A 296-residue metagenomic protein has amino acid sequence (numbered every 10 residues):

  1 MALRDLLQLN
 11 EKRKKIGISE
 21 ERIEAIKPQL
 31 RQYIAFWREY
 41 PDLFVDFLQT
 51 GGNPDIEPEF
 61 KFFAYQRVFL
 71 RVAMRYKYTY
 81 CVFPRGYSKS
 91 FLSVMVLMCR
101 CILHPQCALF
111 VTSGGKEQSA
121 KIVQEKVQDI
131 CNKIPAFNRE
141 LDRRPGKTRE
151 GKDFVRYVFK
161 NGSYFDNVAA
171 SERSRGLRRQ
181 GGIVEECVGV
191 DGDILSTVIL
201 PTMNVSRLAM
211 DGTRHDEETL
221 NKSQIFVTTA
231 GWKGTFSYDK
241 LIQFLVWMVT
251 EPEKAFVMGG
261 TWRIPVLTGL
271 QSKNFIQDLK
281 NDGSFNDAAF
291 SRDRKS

Functional and structural regions predicted by a protein language model:
A2-K295: Phosphate/NTP-binding elements of NTP-utilizing enzymes
